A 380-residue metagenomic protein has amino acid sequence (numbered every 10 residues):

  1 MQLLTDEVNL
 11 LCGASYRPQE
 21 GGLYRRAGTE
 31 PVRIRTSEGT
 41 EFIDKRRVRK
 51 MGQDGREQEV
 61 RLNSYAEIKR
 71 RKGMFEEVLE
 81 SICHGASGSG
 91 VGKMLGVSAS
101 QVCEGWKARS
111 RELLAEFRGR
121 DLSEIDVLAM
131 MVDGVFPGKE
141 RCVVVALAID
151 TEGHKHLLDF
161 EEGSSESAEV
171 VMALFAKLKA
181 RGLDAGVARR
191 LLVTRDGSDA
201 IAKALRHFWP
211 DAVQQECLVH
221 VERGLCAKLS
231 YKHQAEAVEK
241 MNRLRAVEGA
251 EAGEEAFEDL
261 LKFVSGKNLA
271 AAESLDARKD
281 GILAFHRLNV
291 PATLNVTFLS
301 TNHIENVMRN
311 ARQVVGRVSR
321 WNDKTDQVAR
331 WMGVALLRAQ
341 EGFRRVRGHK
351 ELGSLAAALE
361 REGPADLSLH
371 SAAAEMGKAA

Functional and structural regions predicted by a protein language model:
L4, D133, K155, V193 (+4 more regions): Residue-level signature of catalytic and energy-coupling elements of molecular machines, predominantly ATP/GTP-dependent
T5-N9, A14, G88, A246-A380: Acidic/histidine-rich catalytic cores and adjacent linkers of DNA breakage/strand-transfer/modification proteins
L10, R17, Y24-A27, R35-T36 (+8 more regions): RNase H-like nuclease fold core
R71-G85: Short, amphipathic alpha-helical "recognition" segments used to contact nucleic acids or chromatin
G92: The alpha-helix within a helix-turn-helix
W209-L229: Inter-helix linker motif
G224-E248: Conserved phosphate-handling catalytic cores of large alpha/beta enzymes
